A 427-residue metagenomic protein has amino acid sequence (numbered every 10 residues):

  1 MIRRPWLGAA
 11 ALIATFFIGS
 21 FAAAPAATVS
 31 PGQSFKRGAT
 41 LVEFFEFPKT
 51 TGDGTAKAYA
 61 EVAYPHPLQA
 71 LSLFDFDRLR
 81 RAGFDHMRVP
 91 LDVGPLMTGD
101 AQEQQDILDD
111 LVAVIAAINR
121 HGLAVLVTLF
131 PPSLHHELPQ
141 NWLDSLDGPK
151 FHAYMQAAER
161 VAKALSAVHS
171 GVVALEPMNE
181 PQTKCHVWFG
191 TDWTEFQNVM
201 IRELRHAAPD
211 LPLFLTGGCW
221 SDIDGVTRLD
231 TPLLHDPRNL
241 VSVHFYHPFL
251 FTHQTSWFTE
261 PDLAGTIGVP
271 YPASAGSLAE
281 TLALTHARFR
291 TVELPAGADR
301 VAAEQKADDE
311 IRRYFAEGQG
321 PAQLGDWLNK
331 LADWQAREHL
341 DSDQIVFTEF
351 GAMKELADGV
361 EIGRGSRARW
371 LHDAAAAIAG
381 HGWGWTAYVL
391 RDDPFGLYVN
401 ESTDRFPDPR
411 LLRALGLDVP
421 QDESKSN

Functional and structural regions predicted by a protein language model:
M1-A10: Bacterial N-terminal signal peptides that target proteins for export
A9-S20: Bacterial N-terminal signal peptides
P25-H86, A101: N-terminal carbohydrate-binding accessory modules
V29, F35, P139, G148-P321 (+3 more regions): Active-site region of glycoside hydrolase catalytic domains
T51-A60, V93-D109, S133-K150, T183-C185 (+2 more regions): Surface-exposed, active-site-proximal loop segments in enzymatic domains
H66-H86, E103-F130, N141-A174, F196-A207: An active-site-proximal structural segment forming one wall of the substrate-binding cleft that immediately precedes
A70-D92, L331-E338, A375-A377, H381: Catalytic domains of carbohydrate-active enzymes, especially glycoside hydrolases
E355-N427: Aromatic-rich peripheral "rim/lid" segments of glycoside hydrolase catalytic domains that contact and position glycan
